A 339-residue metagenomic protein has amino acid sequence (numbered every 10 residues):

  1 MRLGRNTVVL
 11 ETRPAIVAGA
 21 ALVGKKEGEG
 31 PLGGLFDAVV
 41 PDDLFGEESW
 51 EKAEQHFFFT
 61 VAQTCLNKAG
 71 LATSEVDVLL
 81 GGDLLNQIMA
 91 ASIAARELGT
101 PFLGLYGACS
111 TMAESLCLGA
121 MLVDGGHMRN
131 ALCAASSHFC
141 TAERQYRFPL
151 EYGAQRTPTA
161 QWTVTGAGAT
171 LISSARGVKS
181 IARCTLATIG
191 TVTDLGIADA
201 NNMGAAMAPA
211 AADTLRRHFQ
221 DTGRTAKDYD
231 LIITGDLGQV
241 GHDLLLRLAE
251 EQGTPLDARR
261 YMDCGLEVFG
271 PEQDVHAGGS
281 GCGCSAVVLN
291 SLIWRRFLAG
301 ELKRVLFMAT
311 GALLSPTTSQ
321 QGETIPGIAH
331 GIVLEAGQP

Functional and structural regions predicted by a protein language model:
M1-E51, P149-R217, D221-R224, T254 (+3 more regions): Condensing-enzyme catalytic core mediating Claisen C-C bond formation in acyl metabolism
I16, W50-C109, D228-D243, R247: Conserved beta-ketoacyl condensing-enzyme motif
L22, G81-Q87, S137-H138, G311: Short glycine-enriched loops at secondary-structure junctions
E27-E29, A90-S92, C117, A142-R147 (+2 more regions): Short acidic, glycine/serine/threonine-rich loops at helix termini
E54-G70, L116-L118, A206-D221, V288-I293: Short, well-ordered amphipathic alpha-helical segments that serve as non-catalytic structural scaffolds within diverse
S92-R144, F148-A160: A generic, well-ordered mixed alpha/beta core segment in the N-terminal half of proteins
L105-C133, T170-S173, S280-E301: Active-site-proximal alpha-helical scaffold in enzymes
I232-G253, A258-W294: Internal helical hairpin/lid segments
